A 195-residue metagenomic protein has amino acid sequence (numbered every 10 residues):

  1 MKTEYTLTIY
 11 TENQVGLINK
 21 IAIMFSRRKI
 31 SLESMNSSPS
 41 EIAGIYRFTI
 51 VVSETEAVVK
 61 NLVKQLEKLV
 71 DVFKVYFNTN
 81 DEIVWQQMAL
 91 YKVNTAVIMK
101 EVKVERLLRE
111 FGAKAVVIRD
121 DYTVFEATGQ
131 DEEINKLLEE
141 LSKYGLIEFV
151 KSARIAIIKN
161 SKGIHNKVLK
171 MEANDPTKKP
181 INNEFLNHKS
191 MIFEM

Functional and structural regions predicted by a protein language model:
M1-Y46, V51-M195: Long, contiguous binding/interaction regions
